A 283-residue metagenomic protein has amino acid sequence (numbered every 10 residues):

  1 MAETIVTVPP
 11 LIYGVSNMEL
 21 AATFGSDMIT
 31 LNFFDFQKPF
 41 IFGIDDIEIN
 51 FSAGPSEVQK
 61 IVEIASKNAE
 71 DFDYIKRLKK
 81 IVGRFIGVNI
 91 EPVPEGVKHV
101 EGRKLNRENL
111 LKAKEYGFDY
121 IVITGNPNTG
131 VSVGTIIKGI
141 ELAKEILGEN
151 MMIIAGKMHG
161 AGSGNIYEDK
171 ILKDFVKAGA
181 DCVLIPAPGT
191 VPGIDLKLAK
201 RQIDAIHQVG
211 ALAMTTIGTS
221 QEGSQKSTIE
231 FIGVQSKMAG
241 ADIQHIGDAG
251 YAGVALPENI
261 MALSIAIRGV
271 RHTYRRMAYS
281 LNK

Functional and structural regions predicted by a protein language model:
T4-K138, E145-I146, M151-I153, K157-D169 (+2 more regions): Active-site beta->alpha loop and helix N-cap motifs at the rims of alpha/beta catalytic domains
P10, P39, G43, G96 (+8 more regions): Generic marker of "main functional regions" within proteins
F24, N32, A113-Y116, I146 (+6 more regions): Change "in soluble alpha/beta enzymes" to "in soluble alpha/beta proteins
I41-A69, Q202, M238, A249-Y279: C-terminal helical cap(s) of enzyme catalytic domains, especially alpha/beta-barrels
D73-R77, E108-K112, K138-E145, K170-D174 (+3 more regions): Alpha-helical scaffolding segments of alpha/beta enzyme cores, especially the outer helices of TIM-barrel or partial
C182-A255, A266: Catalytic-face loop-and-helix region of soluble metabolic enzyme cores
L281-K283: C-terminal structured domains
